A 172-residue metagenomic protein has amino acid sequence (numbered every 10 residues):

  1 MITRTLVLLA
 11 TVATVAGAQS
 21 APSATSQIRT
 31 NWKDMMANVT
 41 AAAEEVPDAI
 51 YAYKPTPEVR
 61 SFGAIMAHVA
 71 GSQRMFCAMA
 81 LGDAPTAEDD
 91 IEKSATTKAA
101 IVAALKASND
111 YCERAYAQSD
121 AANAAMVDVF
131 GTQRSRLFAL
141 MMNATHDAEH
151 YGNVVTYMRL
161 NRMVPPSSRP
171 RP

Functional and structural regions predicted by a protein language model:
M1-I2: N-terminal secretory signal peptides that target proteins for export/translocation
T5-T14: Sec-dependent N-terminal signal peptides
A16-S20: Boundary at the C-terminal end of the N-terminal hydrophobic targeting segment
A21-I28: Disorder-to-helix initiation segments
R29-K33, A37-T40, D48-D90, D128-P172: Short, contiguous alpha-helical
A42, K93-D128, R134-H146, H150: Acidic/histidine-rich alpha-helical segments that form the ligand environment of transition-metal centers
